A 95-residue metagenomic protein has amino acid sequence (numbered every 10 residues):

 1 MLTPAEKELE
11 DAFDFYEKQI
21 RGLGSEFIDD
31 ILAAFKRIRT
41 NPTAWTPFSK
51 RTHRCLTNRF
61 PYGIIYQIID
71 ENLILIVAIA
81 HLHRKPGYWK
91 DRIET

Functional and structural regions predicted by a protein language model:
M1-I28: Arg/Lys-rich, positively charged N-terminal/basic patches that mediate binding to nucleic acids
A5, I31, I76: Hydrophobic pocket/interface hotspot
K7, D11, A33-K36, T40: Generic recognition of well-ordered alpha-helical segments within structured catalytic/regulatory domains
F13, P42, S49, A80 (+1 more regions): Short, flexible helix/strand-to-coil boundary loops that buttress conserved ligand/catalytic motifs in alpha/beta
S25, T46-F48, Y88: Short, hydrophobic secondary-structure boundary micro-motifs
A33, T40-I74: Basic/aromatic recognition patch in beta-strand/loop cores that engages polyanionic ligands
G63, Q67-T95: Enriched for short, Lys/Arg-rich terminal
